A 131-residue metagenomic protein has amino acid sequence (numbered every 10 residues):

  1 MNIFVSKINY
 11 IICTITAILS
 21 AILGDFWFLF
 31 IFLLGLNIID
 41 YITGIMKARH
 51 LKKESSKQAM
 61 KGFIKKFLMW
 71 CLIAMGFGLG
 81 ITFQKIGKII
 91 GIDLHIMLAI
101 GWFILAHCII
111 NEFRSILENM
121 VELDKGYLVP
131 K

Functional and structural regions predicted by a protein language model:
M1-K7, I104, C108-K131: Membrane-proximal cytosolic segments adjacent to transmembrane helices
Y10-S20: Hydrophobic, membrane-inserted alpha-helices
I22-L29: Transmembrane helix interruption/hinge and helix-loop junction motifs
L33-T43, M69-F77, I104-S115: Alpha-helical transmembrane segments of multi-pass membrane proteins
G35, Y41-M46, E54, G91: N-terminal intrinsically disordered, cationic/polar leader segments that include organellar targeting peptides
Y41-R49, T82, E112-L123: Membrane-spanning helices that line or support transport/gating and their immediate boundary helices in channels
L51-L72: Juxtamembrane helix-capping/reentrant segments at transmembrane boundaries
Q84-F113: Hydrophobic alpha-helical transmembrane segments and immediately flanking/interface helices in integral membrane
